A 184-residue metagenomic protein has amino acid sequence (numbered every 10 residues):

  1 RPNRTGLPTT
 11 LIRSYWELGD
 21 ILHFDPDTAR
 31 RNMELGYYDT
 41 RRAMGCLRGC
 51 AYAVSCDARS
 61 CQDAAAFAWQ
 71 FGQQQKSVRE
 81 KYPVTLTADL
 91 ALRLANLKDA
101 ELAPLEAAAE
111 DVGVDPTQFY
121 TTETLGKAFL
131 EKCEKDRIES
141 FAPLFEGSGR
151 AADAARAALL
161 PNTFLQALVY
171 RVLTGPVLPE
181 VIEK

Functional and structural regions predicted by a protein language model:
R1-K184: Patatin-like phospholipase
